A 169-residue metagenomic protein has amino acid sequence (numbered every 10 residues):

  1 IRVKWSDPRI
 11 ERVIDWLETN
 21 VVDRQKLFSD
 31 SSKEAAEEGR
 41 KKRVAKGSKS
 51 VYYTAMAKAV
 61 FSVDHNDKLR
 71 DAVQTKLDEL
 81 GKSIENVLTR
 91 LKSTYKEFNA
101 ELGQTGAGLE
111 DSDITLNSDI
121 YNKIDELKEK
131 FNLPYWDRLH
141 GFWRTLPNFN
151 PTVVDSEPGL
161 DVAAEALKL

Functional and structural regions predicted by a protein language model:
I1-L80, I84, K96, E101: Intrinsically disordered, low-complexity regulatory segments of eukaryotic and viral DNA/chromatin-associated proteins
R12, A72-L169: Alpha-helical protein-interaction modules and their immediate flanks at structured-to-disordered junctions
